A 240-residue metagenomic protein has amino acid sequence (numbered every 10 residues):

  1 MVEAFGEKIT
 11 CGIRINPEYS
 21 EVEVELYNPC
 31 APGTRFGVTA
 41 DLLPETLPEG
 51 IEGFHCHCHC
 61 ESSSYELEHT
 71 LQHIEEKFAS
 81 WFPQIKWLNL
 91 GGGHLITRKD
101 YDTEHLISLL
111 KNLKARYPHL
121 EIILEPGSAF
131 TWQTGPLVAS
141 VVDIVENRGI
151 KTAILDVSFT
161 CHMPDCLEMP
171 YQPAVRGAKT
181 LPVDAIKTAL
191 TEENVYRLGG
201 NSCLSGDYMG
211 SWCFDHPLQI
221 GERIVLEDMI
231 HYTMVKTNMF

Functional and structural regions predicted by a protein language model:
M1-W87, Y101, L109-N112: Active-site-proximal beta-alpha core segment in soluble small-molecule metabolic enzymes
E3-G6, N28, L47-P48, N89 (+5 more regions): Solvent-exposed alpha-helices and their adjacent loops that cap or buttress functional pockets in soluble metabolic
G6-T10, E49-I51, I85, P118-H119 (+3 more regions): Short coil/turn connectors at secondary-structure junctions
G12-R14, H55, N89, I123 (+2 more regions): Conserved beta-strand segments that form the floor/walls of ligand-binding pockets within enzyme and binding domains
Y19-E21, C60, I96, F130 (+1 more regions): Feature marks short, surface-exposed loop/turn motifs that line or immediately flank catalytic pockets and channel
C58-H59, L88-T97, P126-A129: Glycine-rich beta-strand-to-loop/alpha-helix junction loops that act as flexible
L106-L124: Polymerase palm active-site segment centered on the conserved acidic dipeptide of motif C
L109, I123-F240: Charged (often Lys/Glu-rich) extended helix/loop segments that serve as interaction or gating elements
